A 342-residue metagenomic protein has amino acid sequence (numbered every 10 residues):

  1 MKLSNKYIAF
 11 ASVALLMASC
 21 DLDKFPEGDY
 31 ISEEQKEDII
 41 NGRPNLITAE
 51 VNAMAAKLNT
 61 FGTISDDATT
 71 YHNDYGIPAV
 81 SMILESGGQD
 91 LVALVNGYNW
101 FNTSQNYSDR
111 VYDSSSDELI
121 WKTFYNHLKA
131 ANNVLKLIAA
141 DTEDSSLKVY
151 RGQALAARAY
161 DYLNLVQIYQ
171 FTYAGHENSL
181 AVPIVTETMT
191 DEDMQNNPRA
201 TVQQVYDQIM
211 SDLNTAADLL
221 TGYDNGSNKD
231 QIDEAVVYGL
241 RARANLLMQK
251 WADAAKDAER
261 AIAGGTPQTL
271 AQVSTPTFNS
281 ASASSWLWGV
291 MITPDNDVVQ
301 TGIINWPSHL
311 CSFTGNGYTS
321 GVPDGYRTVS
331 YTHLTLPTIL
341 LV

Functional and structural regions predicted by a protein language model:
M1-A18: Sec-dependent bacterial lipoprotein signal peptides
L3, C20-A79, N225, D324-R327: Membrane-proximal, proline-rich intrinsically disordered regions
G62, H72, A79, Q231 (+2 more regions): Hydrophobic-face positions in mid-chain alpha helices that act as interaction patches
A93-Y169, A200, A217-N225: Conserved, well-structured interaction surfaces
I168-Q203, D207: Short coil/linker segments at helix-helix boundaries
H333-V342: Single conserved hydrophobic/aromatic residue that forms the stacking wall/gate of nucleotide- or nucleobase-binding
